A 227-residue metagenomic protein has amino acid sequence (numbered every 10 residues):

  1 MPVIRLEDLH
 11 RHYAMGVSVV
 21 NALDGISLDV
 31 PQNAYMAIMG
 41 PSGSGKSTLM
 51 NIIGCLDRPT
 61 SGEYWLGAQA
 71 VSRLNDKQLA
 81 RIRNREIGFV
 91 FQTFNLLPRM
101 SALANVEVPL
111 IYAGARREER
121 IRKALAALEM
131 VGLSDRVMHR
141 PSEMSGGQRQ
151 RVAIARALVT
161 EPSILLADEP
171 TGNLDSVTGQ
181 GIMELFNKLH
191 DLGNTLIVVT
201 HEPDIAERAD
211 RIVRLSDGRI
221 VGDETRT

Functional and structural regions predicted by a protein language model:
P2-L215: ABC family nucleotide-binding domain
I212-E224: H-loop (His-switch) and adjacent beta-strand-loop-beta switch element of ABC-type ATPase nucleotide-binding domains
